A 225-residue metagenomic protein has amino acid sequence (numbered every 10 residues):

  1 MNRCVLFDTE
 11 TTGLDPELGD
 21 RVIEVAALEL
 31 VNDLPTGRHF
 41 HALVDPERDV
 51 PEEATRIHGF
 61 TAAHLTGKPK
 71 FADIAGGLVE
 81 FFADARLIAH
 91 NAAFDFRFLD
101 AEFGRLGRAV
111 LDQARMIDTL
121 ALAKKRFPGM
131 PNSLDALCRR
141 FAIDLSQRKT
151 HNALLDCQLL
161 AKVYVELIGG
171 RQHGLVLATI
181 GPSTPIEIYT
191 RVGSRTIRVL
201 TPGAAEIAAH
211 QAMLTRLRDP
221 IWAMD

Functional and structural regions predicted by a protein language model:
M1-A114, K124-P128, A136-H151, M224: Conserved non-catalytic scaffold segment of RNase H-like nuclease domains
E102-R105, V163-G170: Active-site catalytic microenvironments for nucleophilic, acid-base chemistry
D118-K124, S183-E187: Short, flexible loop segments at boundaries between secondary-structure elements
A121-K124, R139, K162-V165: Generic alpha-helical structural context detector
N152-L167: Acidic, divalent-metal-coordinating active-site segment for phosphoryl/phosphodiester hydrolysis, typified by short
E166-D225: Acidic two-metal-ion nuclease catalytic site recognized across multiple nuclease folds, prominently DnaQ/RNase D-T
